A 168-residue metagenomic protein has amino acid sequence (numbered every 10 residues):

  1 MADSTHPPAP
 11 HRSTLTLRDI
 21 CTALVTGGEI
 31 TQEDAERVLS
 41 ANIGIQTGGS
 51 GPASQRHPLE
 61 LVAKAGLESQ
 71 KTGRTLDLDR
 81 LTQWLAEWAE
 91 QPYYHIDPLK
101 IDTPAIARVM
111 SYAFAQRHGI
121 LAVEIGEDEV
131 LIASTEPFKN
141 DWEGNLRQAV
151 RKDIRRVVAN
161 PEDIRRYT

Functional and structural regions predicted by a protein language model:
A2-R56, K64-L76, L81: An alpha-helical, amphipathic repeat domain used for nucleic-acid recognition, typified by the mTERF helical solenoid
A2-S4, P52, R56-A149: Polyanionic, low-complexity intrinsically disordered segments
I20, W142-L146, Y167: Hydrophobic side chains in well-ordered alpha-helices
G44-T47, T82-W84, I106, R166-T168: Short secondary-structure transition/capping segments
T47-G48, K152-N160: Short hydrophobic alpha-helical runs that function as membrane-insertion/retention elements
I101, A159-T168: Short proline/glycine- and acidic-rich turn/helix-capping motifs at secondary-structure junctions
